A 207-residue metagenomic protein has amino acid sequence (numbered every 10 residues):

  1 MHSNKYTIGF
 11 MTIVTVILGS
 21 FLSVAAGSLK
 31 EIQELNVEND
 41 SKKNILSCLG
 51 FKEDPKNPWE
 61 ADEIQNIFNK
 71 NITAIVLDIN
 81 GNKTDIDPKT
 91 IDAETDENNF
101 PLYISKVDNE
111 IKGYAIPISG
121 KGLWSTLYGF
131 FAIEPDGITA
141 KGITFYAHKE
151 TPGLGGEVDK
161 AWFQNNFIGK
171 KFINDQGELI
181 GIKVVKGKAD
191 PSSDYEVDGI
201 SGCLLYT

Functional and structural regions predicted by a protein language model:
H2-L205: Flexible, solvent-exposed loop/hinge segments and secondary-structure transition points
